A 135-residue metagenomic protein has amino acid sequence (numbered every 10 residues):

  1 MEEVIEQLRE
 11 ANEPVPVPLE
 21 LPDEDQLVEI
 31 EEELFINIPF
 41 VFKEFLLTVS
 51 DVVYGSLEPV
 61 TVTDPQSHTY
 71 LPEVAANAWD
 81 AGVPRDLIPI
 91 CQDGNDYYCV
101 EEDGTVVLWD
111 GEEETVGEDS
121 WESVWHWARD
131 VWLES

Functional and structural regions predicted by a protein language model:
M1-Y98: A surface-exposed partner-binding patch
D96-H126: Segments surrounding the PLD/"HKD" phosphodiesterase catalytic module and close analogs
S123-S135: A short, charged
